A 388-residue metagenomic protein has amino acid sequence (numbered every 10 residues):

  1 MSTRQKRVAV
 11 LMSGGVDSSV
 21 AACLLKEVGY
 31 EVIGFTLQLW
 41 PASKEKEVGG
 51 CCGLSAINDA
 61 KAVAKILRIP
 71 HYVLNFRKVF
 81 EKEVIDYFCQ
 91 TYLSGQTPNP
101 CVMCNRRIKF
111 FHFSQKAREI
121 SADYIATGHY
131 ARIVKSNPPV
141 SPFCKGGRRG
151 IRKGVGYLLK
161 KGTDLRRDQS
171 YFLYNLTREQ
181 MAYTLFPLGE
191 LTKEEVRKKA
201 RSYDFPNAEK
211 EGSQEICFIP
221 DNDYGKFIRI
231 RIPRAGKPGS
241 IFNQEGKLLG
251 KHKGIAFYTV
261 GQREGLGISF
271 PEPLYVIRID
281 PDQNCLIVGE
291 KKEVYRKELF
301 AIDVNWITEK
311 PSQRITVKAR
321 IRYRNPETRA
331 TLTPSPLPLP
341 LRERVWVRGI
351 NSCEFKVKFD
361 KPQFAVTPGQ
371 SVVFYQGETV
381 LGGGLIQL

Functional and structural regions predicted by a protein language model:
M1-C144, K153-Y174: ATP-dependent adenylation/nucleotidyltransferase module used to activate substrates
A126-N137, R148-P336, W346-L388: AMP-forming adenylation/ATP pyrophosphatase catalytic core
K145, R342-E343: Short, flexible beta-strand-to-coil junctions
L337-L341: Leucine-biased recognition of intrinsically disordered, low-complexity hydrophobic segments
